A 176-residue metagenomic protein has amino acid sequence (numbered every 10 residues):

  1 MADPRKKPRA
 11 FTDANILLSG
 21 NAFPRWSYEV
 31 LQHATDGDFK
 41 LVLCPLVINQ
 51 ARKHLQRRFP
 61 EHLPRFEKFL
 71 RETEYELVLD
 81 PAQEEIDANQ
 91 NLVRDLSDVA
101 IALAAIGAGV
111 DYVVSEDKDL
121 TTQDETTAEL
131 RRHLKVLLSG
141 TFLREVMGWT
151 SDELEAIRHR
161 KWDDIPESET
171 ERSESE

Functional and structural regions predicted by a protein language model:
M1-K7: Non-catalytic pre-domain segments flanking phosphatase-related domains
R9-T12, A22-R57: PIN/NYN-family metal-dependent endoribonuclease catalytic core
I16-L17, V47, A100-I101, D119-L120 (+1 more regions): Alpha-helix capping/helix-boundary segments
S27-Q32, E67, I101-A102: Short amphipathic alpha-helical segments and helix-helix/interface helices
H33, A104, A128: Hydrophobic/aromatic ligand-binding patch that stacks against planar heteroaromatic rings of cofactors or nucleotides
D36, P45-D87, R160-R172: PIN-domain endoribonuclease scaffold, especially VapC-family toxins
E76-Y112, K118-D124, E171: Active-site neighborhoods of divalent-metal-dependent phosphate/nucleic-acid chemistry enzymes
K118-E176: Acidic, PIN/NYN-like endoribonuclease modules and their adjacent C-terminal/linker elements
